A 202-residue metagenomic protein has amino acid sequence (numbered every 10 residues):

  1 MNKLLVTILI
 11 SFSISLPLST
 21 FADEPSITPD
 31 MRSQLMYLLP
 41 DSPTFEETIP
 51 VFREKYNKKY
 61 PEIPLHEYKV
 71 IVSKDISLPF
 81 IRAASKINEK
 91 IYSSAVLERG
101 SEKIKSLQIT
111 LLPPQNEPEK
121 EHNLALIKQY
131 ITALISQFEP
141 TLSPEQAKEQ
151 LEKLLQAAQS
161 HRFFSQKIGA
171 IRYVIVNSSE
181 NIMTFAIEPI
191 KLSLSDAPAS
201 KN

Functional and structural regions predicted by a protein language model:
M1-L4: Positively charged n-region of N-terminal signal peptides that target proteins for export
T7-L16: Bacterial N-terminal signal peptides
S19-L78, K105: Short helix/turn-capping signatures at newly exposed starts of structured segments
N57-L97, T141-S178: A cross-family detector of function-defining hotspots
I87, L111-Q115, K191: Beta-strand elements of well-folded, non-transmembrane domains
A95-L155: Long, charged/polar, surface-exposed segments that mediate recognition or autoinhibition
E102-S106, I168, E180-I182: Extracytoplasmic
N181-N202: Short, low-complexity, Pro/Ser/Thr/Gly-rich segments in the mature regions of secreted, periplasmic
